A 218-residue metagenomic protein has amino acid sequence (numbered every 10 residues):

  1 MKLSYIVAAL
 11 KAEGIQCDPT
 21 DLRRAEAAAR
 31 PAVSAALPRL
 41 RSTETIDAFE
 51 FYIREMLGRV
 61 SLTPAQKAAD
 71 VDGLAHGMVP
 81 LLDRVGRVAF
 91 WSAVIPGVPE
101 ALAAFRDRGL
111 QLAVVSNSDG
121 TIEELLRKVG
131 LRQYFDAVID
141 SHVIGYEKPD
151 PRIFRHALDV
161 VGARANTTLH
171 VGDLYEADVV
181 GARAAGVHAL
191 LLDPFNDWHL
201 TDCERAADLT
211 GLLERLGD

Functional and structural regions predicted by a protein language model:
M1-P99, R108: N-terminal helical cap/lid subdomain that shapes the substrate entry/recognition surface in HAD-like hydrolases
D18-T20, L62-V71, G77-P80, P99 (+2 more regions): Asp-based, Mg2+/Mn2+-dependent phosphohydrolase catalytic module
